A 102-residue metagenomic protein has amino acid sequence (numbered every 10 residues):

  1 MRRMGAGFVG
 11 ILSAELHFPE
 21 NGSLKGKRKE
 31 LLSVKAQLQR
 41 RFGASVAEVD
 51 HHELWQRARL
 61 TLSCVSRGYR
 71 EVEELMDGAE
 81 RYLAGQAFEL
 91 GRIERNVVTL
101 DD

Functional and structural regions predicted by a protein language model:
R2-R40, A44-S45, Y82: N-terminal first-folded block
M4, D50-H52, G85: Generic marker of residues within folded, mature protein domains
F8-L12, A58, E89: A generic structural signal for well-ordered coil/turn residues at beta-strand boundaries that shape enzyme active-site
L12-L16, L60-L62, I93-V97: A structural signal for short, well-ordered beta-strand segments
Q39, E53-W55, Q86-F88: A generic structural signal for short, non-catalytic loop/turn and secondary-structure boundary residues
A44-D50, R92-E94: A short linear hydrophobic-aromatic micro-motif
A47-G68: Short, charge-patterned binding micro-sites
R67-D102: C-terminal structural segments of small proteins and small subunits
